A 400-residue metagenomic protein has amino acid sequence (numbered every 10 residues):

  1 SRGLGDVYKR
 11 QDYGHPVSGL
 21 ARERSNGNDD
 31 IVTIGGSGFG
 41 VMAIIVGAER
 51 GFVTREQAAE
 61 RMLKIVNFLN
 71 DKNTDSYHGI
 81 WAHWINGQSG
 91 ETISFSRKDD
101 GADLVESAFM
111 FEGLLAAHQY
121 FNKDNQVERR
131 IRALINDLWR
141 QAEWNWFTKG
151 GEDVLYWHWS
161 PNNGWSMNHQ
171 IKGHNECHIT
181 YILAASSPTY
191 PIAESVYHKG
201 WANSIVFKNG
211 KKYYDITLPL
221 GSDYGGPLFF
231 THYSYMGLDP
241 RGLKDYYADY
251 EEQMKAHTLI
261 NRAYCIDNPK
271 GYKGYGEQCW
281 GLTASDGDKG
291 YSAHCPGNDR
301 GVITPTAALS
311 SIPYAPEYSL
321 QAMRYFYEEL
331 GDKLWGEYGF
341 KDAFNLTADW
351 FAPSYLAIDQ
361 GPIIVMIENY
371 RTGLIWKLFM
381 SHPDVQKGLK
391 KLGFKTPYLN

Functional and structural regions predicted by a protein language model:
R2-N400: Ser/Thr/Asn(+Pro)-rich, low-complexity disordered segments
